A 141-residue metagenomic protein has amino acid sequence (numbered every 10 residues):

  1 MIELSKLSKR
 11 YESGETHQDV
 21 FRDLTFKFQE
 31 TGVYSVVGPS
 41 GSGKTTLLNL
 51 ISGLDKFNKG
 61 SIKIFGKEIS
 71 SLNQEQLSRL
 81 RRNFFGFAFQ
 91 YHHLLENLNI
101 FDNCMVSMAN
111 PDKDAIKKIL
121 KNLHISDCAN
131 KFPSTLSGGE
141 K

Functional and structural regions predicted by a protein language model:
I2, D19-D23, L80: Conserved structural motif at the start of ABC-family nucleotide-binding domains
V37-P39: The feature captures the beta-strand-to-loop junction immediately N-terminal to the Walker
S52: Helix-to-loop junction immediately C-terminal to a conserved catalytic motif
G60-E68: Conserved ABC transporter NBD signature motif
E68, K113-C128: Conserved ABC ATPase "signature" region
I69-G86: ABC ATPase NBD coupling module
E96-M105: Short coil-to-helix segment of the ABC ATPase nucleotide-binding domain corresponding to the Q-loop/switch region
F132-K141: Conserved ABC ATPase signature
